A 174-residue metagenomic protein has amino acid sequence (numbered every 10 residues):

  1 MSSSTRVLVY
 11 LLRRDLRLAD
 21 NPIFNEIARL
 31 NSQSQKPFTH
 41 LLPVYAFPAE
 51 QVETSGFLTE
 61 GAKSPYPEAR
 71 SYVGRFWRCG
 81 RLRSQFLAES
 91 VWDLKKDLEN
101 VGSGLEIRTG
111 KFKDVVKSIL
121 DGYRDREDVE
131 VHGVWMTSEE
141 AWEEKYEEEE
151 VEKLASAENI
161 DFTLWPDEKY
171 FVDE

Functional and structural regions predicted by a protein language model:
M1-E174: Trp/Phe/Arg-rich N-terminal binding region typifying the photolyase-homology
